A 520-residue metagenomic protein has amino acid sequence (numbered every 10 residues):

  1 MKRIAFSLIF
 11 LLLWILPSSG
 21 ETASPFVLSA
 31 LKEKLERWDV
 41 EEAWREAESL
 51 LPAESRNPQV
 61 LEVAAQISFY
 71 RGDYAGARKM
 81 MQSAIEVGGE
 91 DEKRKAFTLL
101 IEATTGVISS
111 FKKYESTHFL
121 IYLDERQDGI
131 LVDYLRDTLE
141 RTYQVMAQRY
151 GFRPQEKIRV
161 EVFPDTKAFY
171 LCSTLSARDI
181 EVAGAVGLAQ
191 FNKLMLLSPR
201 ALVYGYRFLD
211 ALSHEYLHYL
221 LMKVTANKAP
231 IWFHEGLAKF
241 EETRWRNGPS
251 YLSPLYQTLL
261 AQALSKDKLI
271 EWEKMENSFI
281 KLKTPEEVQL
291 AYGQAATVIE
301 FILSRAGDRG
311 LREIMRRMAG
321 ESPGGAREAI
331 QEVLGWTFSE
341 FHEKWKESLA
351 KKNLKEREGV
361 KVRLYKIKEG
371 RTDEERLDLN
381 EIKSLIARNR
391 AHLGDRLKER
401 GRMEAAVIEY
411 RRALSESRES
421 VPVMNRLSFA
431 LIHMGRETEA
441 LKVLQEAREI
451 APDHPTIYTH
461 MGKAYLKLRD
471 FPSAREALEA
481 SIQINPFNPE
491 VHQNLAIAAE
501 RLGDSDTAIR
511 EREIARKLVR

Functional and structural regions predicted by a protein language model:
M1-I4, T372: Positively charged n-region of N-terminal signal peptides that target proteins for export
S7-I15: Bacterial N-terminal signal peptides
E21-V27, K32-S49, K79-S83, E286-Q289 (+4 more regions): Beta/coil-rich, acidic/histidine-enriched accessory regions frequently appended to metallopeptidases
P25, S29, E41, Y70 (+4 more regions): Amphipathic alpha-helical substructures
S29, D39-G76, E156-I158: N-terminal, post-signal-peptide region of Sec/Tat-exported proteins
E36, P52, F69-Y70, Q82 (+14 more regions): Sec-exported extracytoplasmic/periplasmic mature domains
V63-R71, E90-S110, Q493-S505, I509: TPR/TPR-like alpha-solenoid helical repeat scaffolds
I108-I231, E241-G248, Q257-A291, A295 (+1 more regions): Juxtacatalytic substrate-recognition/specificity segment
